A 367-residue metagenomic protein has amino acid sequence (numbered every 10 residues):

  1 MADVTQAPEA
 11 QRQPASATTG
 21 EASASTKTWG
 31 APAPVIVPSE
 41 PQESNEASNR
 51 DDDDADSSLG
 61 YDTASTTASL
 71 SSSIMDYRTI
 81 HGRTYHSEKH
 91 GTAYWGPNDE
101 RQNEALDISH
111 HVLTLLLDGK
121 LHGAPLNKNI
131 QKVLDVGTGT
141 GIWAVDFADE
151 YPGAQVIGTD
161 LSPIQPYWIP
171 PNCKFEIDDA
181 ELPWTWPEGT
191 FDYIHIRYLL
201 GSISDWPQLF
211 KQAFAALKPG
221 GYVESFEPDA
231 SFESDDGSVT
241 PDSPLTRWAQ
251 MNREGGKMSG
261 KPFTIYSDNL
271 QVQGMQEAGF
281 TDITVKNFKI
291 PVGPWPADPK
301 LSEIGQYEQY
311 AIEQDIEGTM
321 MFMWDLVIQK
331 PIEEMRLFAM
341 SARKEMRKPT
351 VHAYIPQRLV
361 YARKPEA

Functional and structural regions predicted by a protein language model:
A2-N98, E104: N-terminal auxiliary segments of SAM/dcSAM-dependent transferases
D3-E9, A278-A367: C-terminal lobe and adjacent flexible extensions of AdoMet/dcAdoMet transferase-like proteins
T84-Y85, H90-T92, T138-G141, L161-I164 (+7 more regions): Conserved beta-strand elements of beta-rich interaction domains across eukaryotes, especially beta-propellers
P97-K132, I142, D146: Conserved alpha-helix/loop element of class I SAM-dependent methyltransferases that forms part of the SAM/SAH-binding
N127-E188, Y193, Q208: Class I SAM-dependent methyltransferase SAM/SAH-binding core
G189-Y198, E224: Short SAM/SAH-binding signature in class I
G201, Y222-E317, M321: Conserved catalytic/acceptor-binding region of the Class I
P207-Y222: A short glycine-rich, Lys/Arg-flanked "PGG" loop and its adjoining helix->strand segment in the class I
